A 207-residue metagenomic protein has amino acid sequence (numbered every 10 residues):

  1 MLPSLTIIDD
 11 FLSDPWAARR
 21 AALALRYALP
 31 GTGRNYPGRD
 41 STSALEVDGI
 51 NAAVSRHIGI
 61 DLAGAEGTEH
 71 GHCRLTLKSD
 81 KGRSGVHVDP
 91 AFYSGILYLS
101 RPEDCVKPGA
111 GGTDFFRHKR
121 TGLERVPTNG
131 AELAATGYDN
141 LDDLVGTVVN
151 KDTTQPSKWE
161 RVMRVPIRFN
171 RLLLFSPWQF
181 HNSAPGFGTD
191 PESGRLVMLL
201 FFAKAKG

Functional and structural regions predicted by a protein language model:
M1-S84, G109-T113, K119, T128-E132: Non-heme Fe(II)/2-oxoglutarate
S79-G207: Catalytic core of non-heme Fe(II) oxygenases with the double-stranded beta-helix
